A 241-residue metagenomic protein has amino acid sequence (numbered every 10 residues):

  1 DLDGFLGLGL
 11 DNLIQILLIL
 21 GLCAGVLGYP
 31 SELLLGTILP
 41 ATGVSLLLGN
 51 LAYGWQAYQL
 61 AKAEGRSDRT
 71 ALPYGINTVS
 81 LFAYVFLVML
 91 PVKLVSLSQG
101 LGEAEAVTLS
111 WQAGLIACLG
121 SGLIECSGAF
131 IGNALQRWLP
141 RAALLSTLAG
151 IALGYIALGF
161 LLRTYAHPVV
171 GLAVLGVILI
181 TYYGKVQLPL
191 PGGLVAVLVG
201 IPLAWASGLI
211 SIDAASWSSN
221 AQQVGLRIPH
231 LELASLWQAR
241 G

Functional and structural regions predicted by a protein language model:
D1-A173: Early transmembrane hairpin of solute transport permeases
D1-T37, G193-G241: Helix-loop-helix hairpins and the membrane-proximal interhelical loops of multi-pass alpha-helical transport proteins
G65-S67, V92-Q99, R163-I178, L194-W205 (+1 more regions): Juxtamembrane/interfacial segments around transmembrane helices
G75-F82, S96-L101, G150, V174-V186 (+2 more regions): Alpha-helical membrane-embedding segments and immediately adjacent membrane-interface amphipathic helices
G132-I151, H167-I178, Y182-S207, A214 (+1 more regions): Membrane-interface loop-to-helix entry segments
